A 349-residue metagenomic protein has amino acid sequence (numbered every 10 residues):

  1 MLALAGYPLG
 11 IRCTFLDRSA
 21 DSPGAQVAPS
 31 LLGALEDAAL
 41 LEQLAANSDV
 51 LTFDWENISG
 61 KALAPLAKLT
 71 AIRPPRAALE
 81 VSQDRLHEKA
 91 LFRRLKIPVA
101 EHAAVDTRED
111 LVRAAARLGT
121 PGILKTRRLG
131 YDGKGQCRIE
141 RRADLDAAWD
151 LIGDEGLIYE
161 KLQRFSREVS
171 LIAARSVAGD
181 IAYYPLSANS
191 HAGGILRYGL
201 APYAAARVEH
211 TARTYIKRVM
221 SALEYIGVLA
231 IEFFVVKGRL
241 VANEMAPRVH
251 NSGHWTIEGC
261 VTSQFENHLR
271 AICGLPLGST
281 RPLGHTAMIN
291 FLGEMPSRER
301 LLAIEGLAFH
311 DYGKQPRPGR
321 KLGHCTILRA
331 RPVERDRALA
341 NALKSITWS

Functional and structural regions predicted by a protein language model:
M1-A90, E109, K344-T347: ATP-binding N-terminal substructure of ATP-dependent carboxylate-amine bond-forming enzymes
V81-S170, A174-V219, A303, R329 (+1 more regions): Active-site nucleotide/adenylate-binding loops and adjacent lid/helix of ATP-dependent enzymes
A100, K134, R167-V169, I181-Y184 (+5 more regions): Change "...and in nucleic-acid phosphodiester-cleaving endonucleases..." to "...and in nucleic-acid processing enzymes
E101, P121-L124, G156-E160, L229-A230 (+2 more regions): A short linear hydrophobic-aromatic micro-motif
A173-V177, F233-K237, G313: Short, low-complexity Ser/Thr-rich regulatory SLiMs
H210-I231, V236-K237, A246-E294: Active-site "cap" helix and flanking loop/linker of ATP-utilizing ligase/carboxylase catalytic domains
R270-S349: Peripheral (often C-terminal) accessory segments that flank ATP-dependent C-N-forming ligase machineries
